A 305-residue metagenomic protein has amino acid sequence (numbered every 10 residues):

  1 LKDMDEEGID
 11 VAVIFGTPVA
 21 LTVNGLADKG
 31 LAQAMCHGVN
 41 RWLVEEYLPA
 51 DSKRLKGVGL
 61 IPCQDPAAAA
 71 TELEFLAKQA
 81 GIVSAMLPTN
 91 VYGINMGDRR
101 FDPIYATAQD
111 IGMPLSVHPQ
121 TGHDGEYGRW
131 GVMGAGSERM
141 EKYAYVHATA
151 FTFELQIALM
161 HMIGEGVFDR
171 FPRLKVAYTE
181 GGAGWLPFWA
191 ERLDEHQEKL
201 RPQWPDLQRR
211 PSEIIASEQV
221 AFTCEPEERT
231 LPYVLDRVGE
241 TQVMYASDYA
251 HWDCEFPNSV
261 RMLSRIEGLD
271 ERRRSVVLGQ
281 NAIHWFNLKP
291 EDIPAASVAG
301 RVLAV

Functional and structural regions predicted by a protein language model:
L1-V11, R41-P49, T71-F75, E165-G166 (+6 more regions): Mid-to-C-terminal alpha-helical segments outside catalytic/metal-binding sites
D5-A158, M162-E165: Active-site gating/metal-coordination segments in enzymes
L26-A27, E126-G131, F188-R192, F256-N258 (+1 more regions): Short aromatic-enriched loop/helix-cap "lid" or pocket-rim segments at secondary-structure transitions that line
V58, M86, H118, T179 (+2 more regions): Active-site neighborhood of phospho(di)ester-bond hydrolases with catalytic His/Asp-centered motifs
A80-S84, Q109-P114, F171-L174, A216-Q219 (+1 more regions): Glycine-enriched alpha-helix->loop->beta-strand junction motifs that scaffold or abut catalytic
L115, P119-D124, I163-E213, S217: Aromatic-lined glycan-binding groove of carbohydrate-active enzymes
M133, E195, R261-L263: Glycine-rich, phosphate-binding/catalytic loops in enzymes
K142-A158, R201-P232: Aromatic-anchored helix/helix-loop segment that forms the rim or "lid" of small-molecule/cofactor binding pockets
